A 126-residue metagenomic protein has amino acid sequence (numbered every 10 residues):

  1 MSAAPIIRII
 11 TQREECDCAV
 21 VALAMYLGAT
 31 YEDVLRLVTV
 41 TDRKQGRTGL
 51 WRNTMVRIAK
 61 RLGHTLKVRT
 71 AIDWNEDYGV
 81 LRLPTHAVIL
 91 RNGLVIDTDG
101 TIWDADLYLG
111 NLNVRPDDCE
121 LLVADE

Functional and structural regions predicted by a protein language model:
M1-A3, V123-E126: Short intrinsically disordered terminal tails
M1-L62: Active-site nucleophile-adjacent alpha helix/oxyanion-hole segment immediately C-terminal to the catalytic cysteine
I9-T11, L83, V123-D125: Surface-exposed beta-strand edges and flanking loops
V38-P116, E120: Conserved active-site-adjacent core of cysteine acyl-enzyme catalytic domains
